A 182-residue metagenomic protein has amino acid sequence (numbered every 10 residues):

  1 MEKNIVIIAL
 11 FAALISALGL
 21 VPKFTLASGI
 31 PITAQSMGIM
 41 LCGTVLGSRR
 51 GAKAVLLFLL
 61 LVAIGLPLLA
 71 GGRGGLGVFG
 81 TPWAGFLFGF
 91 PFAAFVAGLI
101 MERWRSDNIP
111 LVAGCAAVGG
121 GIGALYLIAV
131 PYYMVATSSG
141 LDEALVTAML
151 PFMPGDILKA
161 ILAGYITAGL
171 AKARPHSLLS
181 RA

Functional and structural regions predicted by a protein language model:
M1-A52: Hydrophobic transmembrane alpha-helices
I5-L10, M37-L41, A52-L57, W83-F88 (+4 more regions): Hydrophobic alpha-helical transmembrane segments
G19-P31, L59-A93: Interfacial aromatic-anchored transmembrane helix boundaries in multi-pass membrane proteins
K23-L26, A54-F58, L66, A97 (+2 more regions): Alpha-helical transmembrane segments and their lipid-water interface positions in multi-pass membrane proteins
S28, G72, D107-R181: Membrane-embedded alpha-helical hairpins and interfacial helices in multi-pass inner-membrane proteins
A34-Q35, F79-G80, G140-V146: Juxtamembrane helix-entry segments on the extracytoplasmic side of multipass membrane proteins
V45-L46, V96-W104, G169-R174: Structural signal for the C-terminal ends of transmembrane alpha-helices and the immediately following loop
L76-L125: Short helix-perturbing small/polar motifs within transmembrane alpha-helices
